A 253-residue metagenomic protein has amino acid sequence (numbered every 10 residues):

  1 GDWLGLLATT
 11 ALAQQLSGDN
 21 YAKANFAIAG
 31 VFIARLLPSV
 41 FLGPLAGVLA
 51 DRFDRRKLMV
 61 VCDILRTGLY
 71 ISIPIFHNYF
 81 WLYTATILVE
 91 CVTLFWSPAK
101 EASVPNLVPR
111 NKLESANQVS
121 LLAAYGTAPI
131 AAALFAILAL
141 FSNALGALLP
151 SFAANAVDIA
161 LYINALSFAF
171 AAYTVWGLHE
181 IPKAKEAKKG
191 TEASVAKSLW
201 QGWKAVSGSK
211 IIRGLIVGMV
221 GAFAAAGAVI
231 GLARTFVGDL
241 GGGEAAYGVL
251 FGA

Functional and structural regions predicted by a protein language model:
G1-L7, V31-A50, D54-L69, W81-F141 (+6 more regions): Substrate-agnostic recognition of the 12-TM MFS/MFS-like secondary transporter fold
W3-L12, S142-L161, K204-A253: A single, central transmembrane helix in multi-pass transporters
A8-P38: Extracellular/periplasmic helix-loop-helix junction of adjacent transmembrane segments in MFS-like secondary
L12-N20, R52, S103-L107, F236-L240: Helix-to-coil boundary motifs at intracellular loop junctions of multi-pass secondary transporters
A24, D54-R55, N78, P109 (+3 more regions): A helix-boundary/kink motif common to multi-pass secondary transporters, especially Major Facilitator Superfamily
S72-I73, V89, V175: MFS-fold secondary transporters
N155-W176: Symmetry-related core transmembrane helices of the 12-TM Major Facilitator Superfamily/SLC fold
E180-V217: Juxtamembrane intracellular "pre-TM" segments in multi-pass secondary transporters
